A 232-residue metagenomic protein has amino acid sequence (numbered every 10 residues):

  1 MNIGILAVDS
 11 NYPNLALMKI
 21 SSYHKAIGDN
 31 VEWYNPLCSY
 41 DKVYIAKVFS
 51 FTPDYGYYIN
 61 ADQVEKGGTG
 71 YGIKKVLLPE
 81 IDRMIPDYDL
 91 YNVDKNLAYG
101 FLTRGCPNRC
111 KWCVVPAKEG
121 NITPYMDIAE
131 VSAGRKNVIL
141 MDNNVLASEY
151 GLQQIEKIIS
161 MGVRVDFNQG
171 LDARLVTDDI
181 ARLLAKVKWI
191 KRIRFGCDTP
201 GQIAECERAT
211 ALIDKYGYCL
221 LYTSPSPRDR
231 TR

Functional and structural regions predicted by a protein language model:
M1-K66, Y71-I73: A short, structured N-terminal alpha-helical element that caps or precedes a catalytic domain
I3-P13, P86-G120, R135-D142: N-terminal pre-triad scaffold of radical SAM enzymes
I5-L6, Y44-V48, V114-A209, L220-S224: Core AdoMet radical
A7-D29, R109-C113, D166-Q169, R194-P200: Acidic/glycine-enriched edge-of-secondary-structure segments
V43, Y55, I73-P79, K111 (+2 more regions): Short, charged, surface-exposed secondary-structure boundary motifs
Y57-N60, V114, T210-G217: Surface-exposed amphipathic alpha-helices with a cationic face
V64-Y88: Ser/Thr/Gly-rich flexible loops in soluble cytosolic domains mediating phosphotransfer, phosphorylation
Y222-R232: Single conserved hydrophobic/aromatic residue that forms the stacking wall/gate of nucleotide- or nucleobase-binding
